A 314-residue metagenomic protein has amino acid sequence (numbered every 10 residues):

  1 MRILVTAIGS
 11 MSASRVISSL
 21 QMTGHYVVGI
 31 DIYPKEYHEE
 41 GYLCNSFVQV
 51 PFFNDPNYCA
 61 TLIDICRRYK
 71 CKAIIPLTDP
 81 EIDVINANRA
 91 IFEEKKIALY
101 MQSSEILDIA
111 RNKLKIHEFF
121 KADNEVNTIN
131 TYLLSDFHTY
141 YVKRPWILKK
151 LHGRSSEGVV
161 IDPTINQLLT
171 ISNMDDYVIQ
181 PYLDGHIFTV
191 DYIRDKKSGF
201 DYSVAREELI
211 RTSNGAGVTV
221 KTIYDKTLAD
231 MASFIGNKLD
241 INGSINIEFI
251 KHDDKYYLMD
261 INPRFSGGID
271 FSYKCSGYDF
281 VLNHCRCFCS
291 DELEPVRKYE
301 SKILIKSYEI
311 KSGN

Functional and structural regions predicted by a protein language model:
M1-Y100: ATP-binding N-terminal substructure of ATP-dependent carboxylate-amine bond-forming enzymes
L4-V5, A73-P76, N130, V178-P181 (+1 more regions): Short catalytic-loop micro-motif centered on adjacent basic/acidic residues
Y33, T78, L151, Y182-L183 (+4 more regions): Anionic group-transfer/hydrolysis microenvironments
Y37-E40, Y58-A60, Q102, L107-K113 (+2 more regions): Short, charged, surface-exposed secondary-structure boundary motifs
Y69, Y224-N314: ATP-dependent carboxylate activation and anion-phosphoryl transfer catalytic cores that bind Mg-ATP to form
L107-H186, K196-G199, K226-A229: Active-site nucleotide/adenylate-binding loops and adjacent lid/helix of ATP-dependent enzymes
S156, L209-G215, T219, N262-S276: Glycine-rich phosphate/pyrophosphate-binding beta-alpha loops
V159-D240, I250-K251, K255-Y257: Phosphate-binding site of ATP-dependent enzymes
